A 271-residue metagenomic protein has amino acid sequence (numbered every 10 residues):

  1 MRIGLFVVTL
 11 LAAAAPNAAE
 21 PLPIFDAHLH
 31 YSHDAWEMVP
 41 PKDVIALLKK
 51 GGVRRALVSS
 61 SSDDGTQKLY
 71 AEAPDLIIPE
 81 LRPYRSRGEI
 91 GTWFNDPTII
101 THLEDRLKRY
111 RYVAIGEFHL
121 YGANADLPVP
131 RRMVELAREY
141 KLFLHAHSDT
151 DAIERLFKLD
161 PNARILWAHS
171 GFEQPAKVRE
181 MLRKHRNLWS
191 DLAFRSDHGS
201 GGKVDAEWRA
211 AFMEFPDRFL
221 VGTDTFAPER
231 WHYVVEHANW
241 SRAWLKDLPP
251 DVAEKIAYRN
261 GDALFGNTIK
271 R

Functional and structural regions predicted by a protein language model:
R2, E20-F25, K42-S59, D64 (+2 more regions): Mid-to-C-terminal alpha-helical segments outside catalytic/metal-binding sites
R2-A14: Bacterial N-terminal signal peptides
A19-P40, Y84: Boundary/entry segment of secreted carbohydrate-active catalytic domains
P23-A27, R54-S60, I78-R82, V113-E117 (+4 more regions): Structural recognition of the beta-strand scaffold that forms the well-ordered cores of secreted hydrolase catalytic
H28, L48, I115, A137 (+5 more regions): Conserved, mostly hydrophobic/aromatic
S32-D34, D63-T66, S86-G88, Y121-N124 (+4 more regions): Active-site environment of divalent metal-dependent phosphoester hydrolases
D64-F143, W189, F194-D197: Active-site gating/metal-coordination segments in enzymes
L81, F94, N124-V221: Catalytic pocket-lining loop regions of alpha/beta-barrel enzymes, especially the amidohydrolase/enolase/GH5 lineages
